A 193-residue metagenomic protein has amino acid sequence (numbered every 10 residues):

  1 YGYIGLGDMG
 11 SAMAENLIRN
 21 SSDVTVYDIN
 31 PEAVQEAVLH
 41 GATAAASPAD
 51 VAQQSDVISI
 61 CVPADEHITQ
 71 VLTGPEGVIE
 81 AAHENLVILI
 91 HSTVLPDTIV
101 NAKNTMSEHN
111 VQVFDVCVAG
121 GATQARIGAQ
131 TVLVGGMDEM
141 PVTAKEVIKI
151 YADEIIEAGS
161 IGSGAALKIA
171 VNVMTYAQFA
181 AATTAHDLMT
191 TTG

Functional and structural regions predicted by a protein language model:
Y1-C61, T191: NAD(P)+-binding Rossmann beta1-loop-alpha1 motif at the extreme N-terminus of oxidoreductases
D8, A12, D50, V57-S59 (+10 more regions): Amphipathic alpha-helical hairpins
A33, A102, A185: Aromatic/hydrophobic pocket-lining residues that form π-stacking "cages" and hydrophobic walls in ligand
P48-V113: Rossmann-fold NAD(P) dinucleotide-binding segment
T93-Y176: Rossmann-fold dinucleotide-binding core
T183-T184, L188-G193: C-terminal substrate-binding/catalytic lobe of Rossmann-fold NAD(P)-dependent dehydrogenases
